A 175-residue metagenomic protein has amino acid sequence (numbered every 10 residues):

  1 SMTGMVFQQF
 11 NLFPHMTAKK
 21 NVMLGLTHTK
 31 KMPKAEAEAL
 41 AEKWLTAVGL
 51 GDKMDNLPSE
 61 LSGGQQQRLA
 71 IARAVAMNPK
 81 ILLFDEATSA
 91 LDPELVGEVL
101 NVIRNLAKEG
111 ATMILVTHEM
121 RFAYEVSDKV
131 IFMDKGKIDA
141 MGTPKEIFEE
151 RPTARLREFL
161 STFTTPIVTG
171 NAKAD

Functional and structural regions predicted by a protein language model:
S1-K135, D139-M141: ABC family nucleotide-binding domain
K145-D175: C-terminal boundary and immediately downstream tail of ABC-type ATPase nucleotide-binding domains
